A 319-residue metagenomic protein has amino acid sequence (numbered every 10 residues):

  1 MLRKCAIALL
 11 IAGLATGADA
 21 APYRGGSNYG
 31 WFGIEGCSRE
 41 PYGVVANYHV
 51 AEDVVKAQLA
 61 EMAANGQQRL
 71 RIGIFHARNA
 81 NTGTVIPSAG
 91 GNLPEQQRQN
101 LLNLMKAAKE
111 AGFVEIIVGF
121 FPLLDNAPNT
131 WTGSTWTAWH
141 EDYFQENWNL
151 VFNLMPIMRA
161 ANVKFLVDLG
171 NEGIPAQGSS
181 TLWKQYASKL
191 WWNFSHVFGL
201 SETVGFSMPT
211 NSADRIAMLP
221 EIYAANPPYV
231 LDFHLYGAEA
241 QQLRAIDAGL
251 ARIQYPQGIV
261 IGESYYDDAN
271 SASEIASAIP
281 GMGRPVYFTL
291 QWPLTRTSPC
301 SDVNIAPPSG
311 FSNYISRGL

Functional and structural regions predicted by a protein language model:
A18-R69, G310-R317: N-terminal carbohydrate-binding accessory modules
P22-G26, R69-R71, E115-I117, K164-D168 (+4 more regions): Structural preference for beta-strand elements that scaffold enzyme active sites
E35-N47, H76-Q99, L124-D142, D302-A306: Surface-exposed, active-site-proximal loop segments in enzymatic domains
N47-D53, R78-A80, N92-R98, L124-N126 (+6 more regions): Acidic-and-aromatic substrate-binding clefts and catalytic sites of carbohydrate-active enzymes
E52-N126, W148-V151, M155, W183-V204: Aromatic-lined substrate-binding rim segments of carbohydrate-active enzymes
I117-G133, W148-T181: Active-site groove signature of glycoside hydrolases
S180-I275: Glycoside hydrolase catalytic-domain groove-lining segments
L235-A238, Y255-L319: Substrate-binding cleft of secreted/luminal carbohydrate-active enzymes
